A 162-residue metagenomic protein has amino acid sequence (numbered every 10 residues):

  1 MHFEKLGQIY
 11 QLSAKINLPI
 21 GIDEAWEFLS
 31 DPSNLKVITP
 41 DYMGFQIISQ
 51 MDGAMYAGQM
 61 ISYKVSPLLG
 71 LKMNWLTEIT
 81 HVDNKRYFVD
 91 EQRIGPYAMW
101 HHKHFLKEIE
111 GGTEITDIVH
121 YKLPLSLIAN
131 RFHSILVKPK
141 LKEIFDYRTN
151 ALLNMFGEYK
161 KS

Functional and structural regions predicted by a protein language model:
M1-D52, Y56: Hydrophobic ligand-binding cavity/cleft-lining segments
L6-Q8, M55, L69-L71, I94-A98 (+1 more regions): A generic structural micro-feature
Q11-S13, K72-L76, A98-H102: Short, surface-exposed coil-to-beta transition loops
K15-N17, Q46, K64, E78 (+2 more regions): Generic structural detector for well-ordered beta-strands
L18-I20, P67-L69, H81, P96 (+1 more regions): Beta-strand elements of well-folded, non-transmembrane domains
G21-D23, A54, T80-Y87, F105-E114: A short, structured loop/turn motif at beta-sheet edges
I47-I94, Y147-N150, N154-K161: Glycine-rich portal/gate segments that line the openings of hydrophobic small-molecule binding cavities
Q92-E143: Beta-strand/loop substructures that line and gate deep hydrophobic ligand-binding cavities in soluble
